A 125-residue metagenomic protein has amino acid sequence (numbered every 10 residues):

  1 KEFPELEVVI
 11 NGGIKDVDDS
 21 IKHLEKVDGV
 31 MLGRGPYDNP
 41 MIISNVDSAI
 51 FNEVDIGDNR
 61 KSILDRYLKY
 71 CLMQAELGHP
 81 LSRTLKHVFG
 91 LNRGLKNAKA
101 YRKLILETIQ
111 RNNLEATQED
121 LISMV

Functional and structural regions predicted by a protein language model:
K1-I10, I14-V125: Alpha/beta catalytic cores of nucleotide-metabolism and tRNA/nucleoside-modifying enzymes
